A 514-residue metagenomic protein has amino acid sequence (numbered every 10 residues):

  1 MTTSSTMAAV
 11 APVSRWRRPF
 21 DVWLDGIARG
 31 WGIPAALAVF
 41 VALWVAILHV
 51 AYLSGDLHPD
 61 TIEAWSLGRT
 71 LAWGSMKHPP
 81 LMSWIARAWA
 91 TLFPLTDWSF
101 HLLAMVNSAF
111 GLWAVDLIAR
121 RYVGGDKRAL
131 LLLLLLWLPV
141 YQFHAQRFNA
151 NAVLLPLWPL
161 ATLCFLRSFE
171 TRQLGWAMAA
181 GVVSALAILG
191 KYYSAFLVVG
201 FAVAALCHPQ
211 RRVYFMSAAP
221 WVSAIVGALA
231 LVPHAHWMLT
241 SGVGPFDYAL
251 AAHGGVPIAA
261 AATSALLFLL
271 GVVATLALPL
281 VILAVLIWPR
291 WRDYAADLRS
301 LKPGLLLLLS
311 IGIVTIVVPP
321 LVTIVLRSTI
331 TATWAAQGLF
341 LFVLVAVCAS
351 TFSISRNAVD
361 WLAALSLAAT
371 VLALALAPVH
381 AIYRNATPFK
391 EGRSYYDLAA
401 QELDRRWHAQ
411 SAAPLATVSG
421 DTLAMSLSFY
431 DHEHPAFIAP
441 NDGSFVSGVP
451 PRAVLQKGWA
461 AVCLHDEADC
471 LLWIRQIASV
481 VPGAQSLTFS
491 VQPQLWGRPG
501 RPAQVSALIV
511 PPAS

Functional and structural regions predicted by a protein language model:
F40-V41, L131-P139, F143, S184 (+1 more regions): Short helix- or helix-capping micro-motifs that position conserved polar/aromatic residues at function-defining sites
S54, S328-A332, I354-A412, G420-F437 (+3 more regions): Membrane-proximal, lumen/periplasm-facing interface regions of secretory-pathway glyco- and lipid-modifying enzymes
L71, L306-L309, I324-W361: Hydrophobic/aromatic-rich transmembrane helices and adjacent perimembrane loops
L102-V123, L160, C164: Transmembrane-helix motifs of polytopic, lipid-linked glycan transferases
V115-W137, L155-P156: Transmembrane-helix signature of polytopic, membrane-embedded enzymes that assemble or transfer cell-envelope glycans
R120-R121, G125, A161-A177, S350: Membrane-interface transmembrane helices that cradle and orient dolichyl/undecaprenyl
F143-L154: Short acidic/glycine- and proline-prone juxtamembrane loop motifs at membrane-interface regions of multi-pass membrane
V198-P303, T315, P320: Transmembrane-lumen/periplasm boundary regions of multi-pass, lipid-linked membrane glycan transferases
